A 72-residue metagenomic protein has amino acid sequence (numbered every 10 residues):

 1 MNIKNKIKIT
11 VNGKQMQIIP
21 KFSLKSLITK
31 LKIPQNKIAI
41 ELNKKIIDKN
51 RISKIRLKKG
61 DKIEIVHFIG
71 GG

Functional and structural regions predicted by a protein language model:
M1-G71: Ubiquitin-like/PB1-type beta-grasp interaction modules and other compact soluble beta-rich domains
